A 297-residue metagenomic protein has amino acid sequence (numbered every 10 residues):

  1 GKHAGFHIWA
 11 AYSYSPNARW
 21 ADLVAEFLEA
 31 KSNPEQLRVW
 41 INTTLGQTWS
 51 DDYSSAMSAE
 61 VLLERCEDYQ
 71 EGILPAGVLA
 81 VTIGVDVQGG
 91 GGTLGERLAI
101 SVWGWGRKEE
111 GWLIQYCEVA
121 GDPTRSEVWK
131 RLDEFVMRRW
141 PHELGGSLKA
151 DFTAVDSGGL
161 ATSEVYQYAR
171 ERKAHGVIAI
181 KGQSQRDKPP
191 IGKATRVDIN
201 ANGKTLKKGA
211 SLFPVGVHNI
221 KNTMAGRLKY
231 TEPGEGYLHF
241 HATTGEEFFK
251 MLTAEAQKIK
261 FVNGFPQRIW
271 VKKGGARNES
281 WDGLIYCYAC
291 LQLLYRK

Functional and structural regions predicted by a protein language model:
G1-G84: A contiguous, basic/glycine-rich beta-loop/short-helix subdomain that forms a polymer-engagement track
K2, P34, R38, N42 (+12 more regions): Conserved structured core elements
S13, Q88-G90, W105-R107, G159-L160 (+1 more regions): Short, glycine-/Ser/Thr-/acidic-enriched flexible segments
Y14, A18, F27-V39, L144 (+3 more regions): Generic amphipathic alpha-helical segments used as scaffolds and interaction surfaces in large, multi-domain proteins
S15, A30-R38, Q47-S55, G91 (+7 more regions): Short secondary-structure junctions and interdomain/linker hinges
P16-A18, G92-S101, S163-E164, T223-M224: Short helix/loop capping segments that flank catalytic or ligand/cofactor-binding pockets
Q47-A80, V87-A154: Nucleic-acid-processing active sites and adjacent nucleic-acid-binding tracks, predominantly divalent metal-dependent
G158-K297: C-terminal nuclease/phosphodiesterase catalytic domains that cleave nucleic-acid phosphodiester bonds
